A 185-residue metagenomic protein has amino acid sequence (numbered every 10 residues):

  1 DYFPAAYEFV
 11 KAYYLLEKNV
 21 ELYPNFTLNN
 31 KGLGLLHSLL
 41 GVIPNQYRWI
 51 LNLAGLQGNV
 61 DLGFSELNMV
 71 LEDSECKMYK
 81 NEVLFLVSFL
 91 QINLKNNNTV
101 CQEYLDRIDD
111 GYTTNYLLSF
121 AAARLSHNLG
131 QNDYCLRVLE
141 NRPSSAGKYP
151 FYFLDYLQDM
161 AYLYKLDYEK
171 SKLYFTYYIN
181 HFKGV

Functional and structural regions predicted by a protein language model:
D1-N93, N98-R107: Short coil/linker segments at helix-helix boundaries
L22, N52-Q57, L71-C76, L105-T114 (+2 more regions): Solenoid-like repeat scaffolds
N30-L33, A161-Y162, Y174: TPR/Sel1-like alpha-solenoid repeat signature
L36-H37, L90, L125, R142 (+1 more regions): Hydrophobic face of amphipathic alpha-helices that form TPR/SEL1-like repeat modules and related alpha-solenoid
P44-N45, K77-F85, G111-F120, G147-L157 (+1 more regions): Generic helix N-cap/helix-start motif at coil->alpha-helix transitions
N97-D106, N132-R142: Repeat-mediated protein-protein interaction surfaces in helical alpha-solenoids
